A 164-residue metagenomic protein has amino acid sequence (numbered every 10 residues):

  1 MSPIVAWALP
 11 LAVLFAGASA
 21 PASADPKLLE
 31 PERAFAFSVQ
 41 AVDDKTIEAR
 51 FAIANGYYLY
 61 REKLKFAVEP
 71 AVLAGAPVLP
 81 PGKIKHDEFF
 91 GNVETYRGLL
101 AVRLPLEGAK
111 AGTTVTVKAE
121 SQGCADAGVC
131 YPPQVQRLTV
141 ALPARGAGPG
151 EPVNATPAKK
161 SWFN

Functional and structural regions predicted by a protein language model:
S2, W7-P10, F15-N164: Structural recognition of alpha-helix starts/caps
